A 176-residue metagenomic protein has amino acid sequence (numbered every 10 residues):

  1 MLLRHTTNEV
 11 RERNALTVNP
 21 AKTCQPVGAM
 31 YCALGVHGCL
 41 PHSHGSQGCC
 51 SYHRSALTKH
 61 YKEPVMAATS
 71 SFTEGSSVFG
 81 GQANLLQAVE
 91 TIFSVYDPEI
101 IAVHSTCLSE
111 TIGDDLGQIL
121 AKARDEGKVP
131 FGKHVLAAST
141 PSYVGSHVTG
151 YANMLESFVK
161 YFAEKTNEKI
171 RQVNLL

Functional and structural regions predicted by a protein language model:
M1-L176: An N-terminal assembly and electron-transfer interface module characteristic of large anaerobic redox and radical
